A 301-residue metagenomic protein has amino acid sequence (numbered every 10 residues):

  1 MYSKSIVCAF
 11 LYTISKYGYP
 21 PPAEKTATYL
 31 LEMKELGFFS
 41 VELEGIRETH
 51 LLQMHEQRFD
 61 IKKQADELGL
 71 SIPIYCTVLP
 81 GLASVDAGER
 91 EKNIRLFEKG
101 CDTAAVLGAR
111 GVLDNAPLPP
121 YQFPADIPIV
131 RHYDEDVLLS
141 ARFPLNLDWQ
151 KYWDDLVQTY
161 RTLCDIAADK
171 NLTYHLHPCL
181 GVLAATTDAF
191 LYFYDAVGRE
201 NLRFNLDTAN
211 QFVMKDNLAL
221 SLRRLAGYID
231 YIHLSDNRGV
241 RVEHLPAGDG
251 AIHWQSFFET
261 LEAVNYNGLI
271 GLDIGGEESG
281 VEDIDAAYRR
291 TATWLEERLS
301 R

Functional and structural regions predicted by a protein language model:
M1-G111, Y121-Q122, W153, R161 (+4 more regions): N-terminal pre-domain/capping segments
S3-S5, S40-V41, E67, P73-Y75 (+1 more regions): Acidic/histidine-rich catalytic cores of soluble enzymes
S15-E24, E44-Q57, G81-V85, P119-P124 (+5 more regions): Acidic-and-aromatic substrate-binding clefts and catalytic sites of carbohydrate-active enzymes
F39, R110, D230, N267-G268: Short acidic/polar active-site loop segments enriched in Thr and Asp
L70, A109, L172, V264-G268: A short helix->loop->beta-strand "cap" motif at the edges of active sites that frequently abuts
L113-V130: Short, solvent-exposed beta-strand-terminating loops
A125-P144: Active-site gating loops and adjacent loop-to-helix segments of metal-dependent hydrolytic enzymes
L269-E277: Short acidic/histidine-rich active-site segments
